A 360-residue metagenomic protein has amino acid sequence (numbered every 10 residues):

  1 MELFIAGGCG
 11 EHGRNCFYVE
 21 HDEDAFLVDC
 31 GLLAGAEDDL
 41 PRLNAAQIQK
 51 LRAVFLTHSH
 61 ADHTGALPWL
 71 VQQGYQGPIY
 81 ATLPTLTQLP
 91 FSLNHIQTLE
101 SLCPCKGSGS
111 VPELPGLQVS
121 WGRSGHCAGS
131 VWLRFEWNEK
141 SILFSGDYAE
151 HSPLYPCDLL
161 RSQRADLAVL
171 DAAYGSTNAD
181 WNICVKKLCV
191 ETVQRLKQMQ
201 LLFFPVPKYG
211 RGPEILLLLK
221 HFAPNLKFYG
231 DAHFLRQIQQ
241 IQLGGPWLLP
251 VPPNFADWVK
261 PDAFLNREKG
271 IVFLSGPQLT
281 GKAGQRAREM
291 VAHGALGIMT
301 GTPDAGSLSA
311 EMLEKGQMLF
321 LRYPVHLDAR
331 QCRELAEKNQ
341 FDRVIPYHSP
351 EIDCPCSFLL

Functional and structural regions predicted by a protein language model:
M1-F4, A25: Extreme N-terminal starter segment of soluble prokaryotic enzymes
G7, L27-G31, L51-D62, A66-L67 (+10 more regions): Active-site neighborhood of phospho(di)ester-bond hydrolases with catalytic His/Asp-centered motifs
C9-R14, Y18-L56, H60-A61, G65-G77 (+3 more regions): Pre-active-site segment of Zn-dependent metallo-hydrolases
E11, A256-L360: C-terminal regulatory/interaction regions
Y18-H21, S110-L167: Catalytic core of the metallo-beta-lactamase
P84-S130, W137-N138, L243-K269: Metallo-beta-lactamase
L170-K187, F203, M312-H326: Glycine-rich phosphate-binding "P-loop"
W181-P252, E334, K338-L360: Binuclear metal-ion centers of metallo-dependent hydrolases, dominated by the metallo-beta-lactamase
